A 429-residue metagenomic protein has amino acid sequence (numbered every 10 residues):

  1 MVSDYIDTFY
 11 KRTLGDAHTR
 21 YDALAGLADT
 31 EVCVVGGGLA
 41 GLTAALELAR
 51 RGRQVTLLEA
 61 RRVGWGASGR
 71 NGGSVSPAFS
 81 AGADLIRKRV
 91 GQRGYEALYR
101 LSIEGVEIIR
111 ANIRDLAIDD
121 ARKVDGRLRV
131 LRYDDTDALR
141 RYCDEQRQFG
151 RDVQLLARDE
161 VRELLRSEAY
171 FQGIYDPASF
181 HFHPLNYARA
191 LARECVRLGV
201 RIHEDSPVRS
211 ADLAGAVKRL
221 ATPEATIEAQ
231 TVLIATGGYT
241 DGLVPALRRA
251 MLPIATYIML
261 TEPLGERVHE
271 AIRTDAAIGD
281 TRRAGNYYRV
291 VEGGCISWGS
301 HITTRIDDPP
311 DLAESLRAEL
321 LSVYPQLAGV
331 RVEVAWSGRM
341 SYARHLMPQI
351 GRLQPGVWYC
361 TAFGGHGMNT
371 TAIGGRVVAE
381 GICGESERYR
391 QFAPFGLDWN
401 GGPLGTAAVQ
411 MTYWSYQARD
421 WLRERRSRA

Functional and structural regions predicted by a protein language model:
M1-V32: Extreme N-terminal leader/targeting segments of oxidoreductases
T30-L57: N-terminal Rossmann-like FAD-binding beta1-loop-alpha1 element of flavoenzymes
R50-R70: Glycine-rich FAD pyrophosphate-binding loop
R70-R100: Glycine-rich active-site loop/strand segments that organize a redox cofactor
R89-E194: Rossmann-like flavin
E107, D115-K123, V208-S210, T226-E266 (+1 more regions): Active-site substrate-recognition segment that forms the wall of the catalytic cavity or substrate channel
F171-Q230: Helical element adjacent to the flavin cofactor pocket in flavoenzyme catalytic cores
I306-D308, A313-L422: C-terminal catalytic lobe of FAD-dependent flavoproteins
